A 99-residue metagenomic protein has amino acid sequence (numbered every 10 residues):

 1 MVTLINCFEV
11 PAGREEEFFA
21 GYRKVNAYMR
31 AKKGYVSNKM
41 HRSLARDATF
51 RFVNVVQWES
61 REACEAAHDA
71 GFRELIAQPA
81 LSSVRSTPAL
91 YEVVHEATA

Functional and structural regions predicted by a protein language model:
V2, K39-F50, I76-A99: Glycine-rich beta-strand-turn "strand-cap" elements at beta-sheet edges
V2-E9, K39-D69: Short, well-ordered beta-strand segments in beta-rich or mixed alpha/beta enzyme and ligand-binding folds
V10-F18: Short, surface-exposed ligand-recognition loops at beta-strand->loop->(often short) alpha-helix junctions that present
K24-V36, Q57-E92: An amphipathic, aromatic/His-enriched active-site/gating alpha helix that lines ligand/cofactor pockets
